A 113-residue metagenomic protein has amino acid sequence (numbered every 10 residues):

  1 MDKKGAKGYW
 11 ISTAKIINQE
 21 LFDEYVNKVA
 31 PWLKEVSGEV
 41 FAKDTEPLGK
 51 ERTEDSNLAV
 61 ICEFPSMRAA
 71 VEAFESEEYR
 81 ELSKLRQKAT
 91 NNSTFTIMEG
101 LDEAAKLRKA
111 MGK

Functional and structural regions predicted by a protein language model:
M1-A59, P65-E75, E99-K113: Short S/T/G/P-rich N-terminal loop/turn motif that feeds into the first structured element of a domain
R80-T96: Short arginine-rich
